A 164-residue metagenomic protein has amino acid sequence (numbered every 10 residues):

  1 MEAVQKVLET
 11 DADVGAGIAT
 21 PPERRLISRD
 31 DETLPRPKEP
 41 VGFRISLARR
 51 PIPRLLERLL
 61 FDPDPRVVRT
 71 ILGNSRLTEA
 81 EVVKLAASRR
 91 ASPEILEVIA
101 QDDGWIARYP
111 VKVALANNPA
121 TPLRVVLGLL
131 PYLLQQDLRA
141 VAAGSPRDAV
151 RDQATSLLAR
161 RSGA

Functional and structural regions predicted by a protein language model:
M1-A164: Alpha-helical scaffold segments
